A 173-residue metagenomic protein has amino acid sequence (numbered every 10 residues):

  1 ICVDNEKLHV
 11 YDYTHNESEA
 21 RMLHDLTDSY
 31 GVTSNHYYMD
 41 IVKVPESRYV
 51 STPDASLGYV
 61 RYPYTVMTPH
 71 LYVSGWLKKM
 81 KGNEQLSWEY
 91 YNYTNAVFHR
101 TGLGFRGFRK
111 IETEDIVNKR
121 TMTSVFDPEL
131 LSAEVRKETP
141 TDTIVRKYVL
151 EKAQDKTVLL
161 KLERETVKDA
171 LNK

Functional and structural regions predicted by a protein language model:
I1-K173: Non-catalytic interaction/targeting regions
